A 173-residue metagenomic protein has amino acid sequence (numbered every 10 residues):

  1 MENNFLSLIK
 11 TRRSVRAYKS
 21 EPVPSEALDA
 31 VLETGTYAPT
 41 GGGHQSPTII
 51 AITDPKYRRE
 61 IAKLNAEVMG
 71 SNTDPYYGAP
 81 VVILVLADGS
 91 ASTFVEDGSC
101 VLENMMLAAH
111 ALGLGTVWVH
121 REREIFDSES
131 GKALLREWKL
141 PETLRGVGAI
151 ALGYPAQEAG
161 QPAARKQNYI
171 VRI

Functional and structural regions predicted by a protein language model:
M1-I173: Acidic, surface-exposed loops and disordered segments
